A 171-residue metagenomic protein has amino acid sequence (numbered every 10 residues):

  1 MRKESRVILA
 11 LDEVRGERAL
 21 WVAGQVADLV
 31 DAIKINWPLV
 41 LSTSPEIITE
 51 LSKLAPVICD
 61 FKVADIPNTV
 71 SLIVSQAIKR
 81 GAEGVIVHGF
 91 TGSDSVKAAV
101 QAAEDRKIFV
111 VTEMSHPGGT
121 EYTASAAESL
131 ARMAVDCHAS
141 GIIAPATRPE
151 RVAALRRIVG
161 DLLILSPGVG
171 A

Functional and structural regions predicted by a protein language model:
M1-C59, D65-S71, K79-A82, M133 (+1 more regions): Conserved N-terminal beta1-alpha1 strand-loop-helix module at the mouth
K3-V7, D65-E150, I158-I164: Conserved anion-binding
E13-G16, P38-L41, F90-S93, A146-E150 (+1 more regions): Short beta->alpha connector loops
L39, V63-A64, H116, G170: Short histidine/acidic/glycine/proline-rich micro-motifs that form metal- and phosphate-coordinating active-site loops
L41, P45-F61, Q101-V111, L155-V169: Alpha-helix-loop-beta-strand connector modules within alpha/beta enzyme cores
